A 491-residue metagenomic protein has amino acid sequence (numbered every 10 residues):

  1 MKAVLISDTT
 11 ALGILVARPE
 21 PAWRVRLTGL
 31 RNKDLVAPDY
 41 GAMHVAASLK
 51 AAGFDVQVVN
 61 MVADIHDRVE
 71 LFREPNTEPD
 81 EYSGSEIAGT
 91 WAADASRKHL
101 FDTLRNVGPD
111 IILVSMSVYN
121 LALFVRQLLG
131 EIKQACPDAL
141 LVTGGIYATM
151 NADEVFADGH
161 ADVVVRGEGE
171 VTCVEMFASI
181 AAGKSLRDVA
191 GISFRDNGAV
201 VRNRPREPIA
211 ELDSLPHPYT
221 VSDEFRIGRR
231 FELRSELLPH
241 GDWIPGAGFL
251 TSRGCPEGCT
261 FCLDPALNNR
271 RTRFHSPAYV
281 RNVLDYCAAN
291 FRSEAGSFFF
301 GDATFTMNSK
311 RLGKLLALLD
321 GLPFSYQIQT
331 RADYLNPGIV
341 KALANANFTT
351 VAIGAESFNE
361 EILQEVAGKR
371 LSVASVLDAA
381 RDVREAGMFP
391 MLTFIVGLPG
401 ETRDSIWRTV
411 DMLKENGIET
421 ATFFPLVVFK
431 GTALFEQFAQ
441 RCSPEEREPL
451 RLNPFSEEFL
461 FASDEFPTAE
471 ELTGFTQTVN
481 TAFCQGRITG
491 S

Functional and structural regions predicted by a protein language model:
K2-V283: Acidic, low-complexity intrinsically disordered segments
A3-V16, A22-T28, N32, V59-D67 (+4 more regions): C-terminal accessory regions of radical SAM enzymes
V62, G301-N308, R331-A332, V396-G400 (+1 more regions): Short, solvent-exposed turn/loop segments enriched in Gly/Ser/Thr/Pro and often Arg
P109, A161, S293-A295, F348 (+1 more regions): A structural motif
A152-D158, I339, P399-K414: Catalytic cores of alpha/beta
D213-S214, Y219-M391, D404, D411: Radical SAM [4Fe-4S] cluster-binding motif and immediate context
F358-G368, A380-S405, F424-K430, E457-A469: Conserved strand-turn element in the central/C-terminal portion of the radical SAM core barrel that lines
